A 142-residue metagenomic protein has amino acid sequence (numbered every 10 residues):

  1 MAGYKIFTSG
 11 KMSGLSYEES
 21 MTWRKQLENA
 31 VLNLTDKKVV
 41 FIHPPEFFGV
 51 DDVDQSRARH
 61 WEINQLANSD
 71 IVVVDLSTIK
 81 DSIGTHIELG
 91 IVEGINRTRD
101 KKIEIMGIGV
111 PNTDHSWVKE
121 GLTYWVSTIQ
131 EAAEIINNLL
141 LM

Functional and structural regions predicted by a protein language model:
M1-M142: Conserved catalytic or regulatory cores that recognize and/or transform ribose-phosphate-containing ligands
